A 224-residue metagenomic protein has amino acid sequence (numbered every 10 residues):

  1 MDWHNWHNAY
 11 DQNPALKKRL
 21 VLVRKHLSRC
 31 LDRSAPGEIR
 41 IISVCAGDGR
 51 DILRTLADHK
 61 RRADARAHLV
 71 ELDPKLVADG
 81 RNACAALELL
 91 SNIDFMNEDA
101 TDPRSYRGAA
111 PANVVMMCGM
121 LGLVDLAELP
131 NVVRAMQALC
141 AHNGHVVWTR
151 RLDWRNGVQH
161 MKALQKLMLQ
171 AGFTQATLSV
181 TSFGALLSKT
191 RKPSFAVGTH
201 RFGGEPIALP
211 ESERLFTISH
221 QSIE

Functional and structural regions predicted by a protein language model:
M1-P36: Class I SAM-dependent methyltransferase Rossmann-like catalytic core, especially the SAM/SAH-binding loop
D48-A63: Conserved SAM-binding loop of SAM-dependent methyltransferases across substrates and taxa, primarily the Class I
D73-K75: Conserved SAM/SAH-binding beta-strand->alpha-helix loop
G80-R81: Conserved SAM-binding loop
A112-E128: A short SAM/SAH-binding and catalytic strip from SAM-dependent methyltransferases
L129-H142: A short glycine-rich, Lys/Arg-flanked "PGG" loop and its adjoining helix->strand segment in the class I
C140-L152: Conserved beta-strand signature within the Rossmann-like core of class I S-adenosyl-L-methionine
V158-H160, Q165-E224: Class I S-adenosyl-L-methionine
